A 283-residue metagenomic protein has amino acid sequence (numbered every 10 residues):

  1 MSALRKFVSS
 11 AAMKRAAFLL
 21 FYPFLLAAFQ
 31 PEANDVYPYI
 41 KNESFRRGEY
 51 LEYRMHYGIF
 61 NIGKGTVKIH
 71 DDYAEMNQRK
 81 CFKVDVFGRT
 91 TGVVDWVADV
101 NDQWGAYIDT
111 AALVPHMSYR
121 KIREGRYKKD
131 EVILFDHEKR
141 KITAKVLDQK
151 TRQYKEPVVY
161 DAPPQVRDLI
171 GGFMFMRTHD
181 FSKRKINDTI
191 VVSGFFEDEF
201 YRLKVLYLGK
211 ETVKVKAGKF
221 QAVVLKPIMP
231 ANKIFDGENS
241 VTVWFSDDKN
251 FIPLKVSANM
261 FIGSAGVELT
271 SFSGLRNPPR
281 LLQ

Functional and structural regions predicted by a protein language model:
M1-M13: N-terminal secretory signal peptides that target proteins for export/translocation
S9, F18-L19, E124: General helical structural elements
F18-A27: Bacterial N-terminal signal peptides
P31-H137, T178-Q283: Acidic, serine/threonine-rich low-complexity disordered tracts
E138-F196: Active-site/ligand-binding surface loops and adjacent short beta/alpha elements that line catalytic pockets across
